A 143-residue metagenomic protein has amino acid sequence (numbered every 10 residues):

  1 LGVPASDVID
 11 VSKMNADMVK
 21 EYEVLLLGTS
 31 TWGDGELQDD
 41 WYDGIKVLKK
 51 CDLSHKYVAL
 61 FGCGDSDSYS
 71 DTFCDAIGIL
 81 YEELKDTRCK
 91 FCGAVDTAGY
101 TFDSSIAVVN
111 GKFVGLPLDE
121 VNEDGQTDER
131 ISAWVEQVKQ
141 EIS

Functional and structural regions predicted by a protein language model:
V3-N15: A short beta-strand-loop structural module common to alpha/beta enzyme folds
P4-D7, E21-S143: FMN-binding flavodoxin-like domain, especially the glycine-rich phosphate-binding loop
